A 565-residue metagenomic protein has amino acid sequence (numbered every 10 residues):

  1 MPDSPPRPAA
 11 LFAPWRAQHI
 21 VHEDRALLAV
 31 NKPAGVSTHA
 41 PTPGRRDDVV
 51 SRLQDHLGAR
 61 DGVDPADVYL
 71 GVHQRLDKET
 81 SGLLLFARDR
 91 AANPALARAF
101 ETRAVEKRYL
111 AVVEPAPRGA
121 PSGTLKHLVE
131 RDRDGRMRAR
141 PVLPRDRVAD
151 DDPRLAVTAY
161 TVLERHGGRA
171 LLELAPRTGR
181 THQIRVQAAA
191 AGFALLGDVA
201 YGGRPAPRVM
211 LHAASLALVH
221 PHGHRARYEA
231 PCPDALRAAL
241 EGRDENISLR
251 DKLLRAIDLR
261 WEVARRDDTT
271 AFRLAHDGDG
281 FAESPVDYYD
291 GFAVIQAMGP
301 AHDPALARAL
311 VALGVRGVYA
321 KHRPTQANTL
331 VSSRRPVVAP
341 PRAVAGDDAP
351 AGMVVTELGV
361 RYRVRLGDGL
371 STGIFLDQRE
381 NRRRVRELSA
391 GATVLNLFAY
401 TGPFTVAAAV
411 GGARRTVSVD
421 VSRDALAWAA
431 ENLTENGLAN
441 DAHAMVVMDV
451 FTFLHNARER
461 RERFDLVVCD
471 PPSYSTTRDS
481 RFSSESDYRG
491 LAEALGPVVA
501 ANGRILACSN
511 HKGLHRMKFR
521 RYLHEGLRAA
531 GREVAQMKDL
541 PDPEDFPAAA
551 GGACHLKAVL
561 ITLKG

Functional and structural regions predicted by a protein language model:
M1, R208-M210, G223-F292: Non-catalytic accessory regions of SAM-dependent methyltransferases
M1-E241: RNA pseudouridine synthases
V142, D287, D303-F375, R383: Non-catalytic substrate-recognition/targeting regions of SAM-dependent transferases
T401-R414: Conserved SAM-binding loop of SAM-dependent methyltransferases across substrates and taxa, primarily the Class I
R415-D420: Conserved SAM-binding motif I beta-strand of class I
D424-L466: S-adenosyl-L-methionine
A425, V447, F464-A494: Mobile active-site "lid"/loop adjacent to the S-adenosyl-L-methionine
R504-G565: C-terminal catalytic and target-recognition region of SAM-dependent MTase-like enzymes, primarily methyltransferases
